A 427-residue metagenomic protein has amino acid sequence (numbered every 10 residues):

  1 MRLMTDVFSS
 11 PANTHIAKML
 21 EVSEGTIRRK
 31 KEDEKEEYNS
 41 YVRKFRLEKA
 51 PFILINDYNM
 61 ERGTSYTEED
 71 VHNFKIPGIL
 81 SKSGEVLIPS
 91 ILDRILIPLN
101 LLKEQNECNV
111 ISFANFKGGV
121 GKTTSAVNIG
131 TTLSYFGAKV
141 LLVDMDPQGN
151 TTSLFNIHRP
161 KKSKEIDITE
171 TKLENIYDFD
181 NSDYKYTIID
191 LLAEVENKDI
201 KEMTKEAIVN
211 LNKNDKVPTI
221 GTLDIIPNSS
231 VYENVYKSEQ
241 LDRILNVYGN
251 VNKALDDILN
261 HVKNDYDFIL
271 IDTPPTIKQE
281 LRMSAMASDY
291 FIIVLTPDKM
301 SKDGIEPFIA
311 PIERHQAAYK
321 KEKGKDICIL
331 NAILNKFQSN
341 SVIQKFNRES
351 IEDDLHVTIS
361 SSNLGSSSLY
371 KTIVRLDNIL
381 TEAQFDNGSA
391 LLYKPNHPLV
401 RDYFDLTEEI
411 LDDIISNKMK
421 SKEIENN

Functional and structural regions predicted by a protein language model:
M1-T26, Y58-E61: Polyanion-binding surface elements
T5-F8, R29, S40, I55 (+3 more regions): P-loop NTP-binding core
A12-H15, M19, Y41-R46, D70 (+1 more regions): N-terminal helix-turn-helix DNA-binding module of bacterial transcription factors
V22-F52, R62: Major-groove DNA-recognition helix of helix-turn-helix-type DNA-binding domains
